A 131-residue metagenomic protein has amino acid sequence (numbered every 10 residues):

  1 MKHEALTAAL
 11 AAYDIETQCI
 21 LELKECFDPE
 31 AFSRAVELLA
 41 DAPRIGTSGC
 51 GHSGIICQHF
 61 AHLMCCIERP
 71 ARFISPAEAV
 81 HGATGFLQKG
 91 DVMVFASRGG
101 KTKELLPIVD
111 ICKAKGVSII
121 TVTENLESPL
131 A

Functional and structural regions predicted by a protein language model:
M1-P43: An N-terminal, well-structured beta->alpha segment
R44-A131: Glycine-rich phosphate-binding loops that contact phosphosugars or nucleotide phosphates
